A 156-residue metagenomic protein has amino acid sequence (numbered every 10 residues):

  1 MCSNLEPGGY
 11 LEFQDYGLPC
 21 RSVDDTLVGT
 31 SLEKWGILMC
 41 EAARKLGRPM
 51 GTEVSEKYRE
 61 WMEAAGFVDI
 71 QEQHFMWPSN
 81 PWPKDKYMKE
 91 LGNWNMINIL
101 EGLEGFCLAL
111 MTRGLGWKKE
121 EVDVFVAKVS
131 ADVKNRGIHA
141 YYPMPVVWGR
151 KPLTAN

Functional and structural regions predicted by a protein language model:
M1-Y10: A short glycine-rich, Lys/Arg-flanked "PGG" loop and its adjoining helix->strand segment in the class I
Y10-E101: Conserved catalytic/acceptor-binding region of the Class I
A65-N156: C-terminal lobe and adjacent flexible extensions of AdoMet/dcAdoMet transferase-like proteins
